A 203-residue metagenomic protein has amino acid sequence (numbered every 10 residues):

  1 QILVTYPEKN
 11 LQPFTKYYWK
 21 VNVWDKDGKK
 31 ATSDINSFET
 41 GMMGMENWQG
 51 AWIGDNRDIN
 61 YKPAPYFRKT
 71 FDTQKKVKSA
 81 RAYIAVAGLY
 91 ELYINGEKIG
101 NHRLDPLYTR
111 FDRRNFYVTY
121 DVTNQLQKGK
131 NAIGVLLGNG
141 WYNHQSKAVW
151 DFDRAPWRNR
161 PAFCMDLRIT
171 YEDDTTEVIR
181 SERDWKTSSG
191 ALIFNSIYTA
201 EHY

Functional and structural regions predicted by a protein language model:
Q1-K16, N22, K26-T32, W48-G54: Recognizes extended acidic, P/S/T-rich segments that occur within or adjacent to Ig-like beta-sandwich modules
K16-K20, D25, E39-G44, F67-Y203: Accessory beta-strand-rich segments of carbohydrate-active enzymes
D34-S37: Terminal edge beta-strands and adjacent linker/stalk segments of extracellular immunoglobulin-superfamily beta-sandwich
E39-N60: N-terminal pre-domain segments of enzymes
